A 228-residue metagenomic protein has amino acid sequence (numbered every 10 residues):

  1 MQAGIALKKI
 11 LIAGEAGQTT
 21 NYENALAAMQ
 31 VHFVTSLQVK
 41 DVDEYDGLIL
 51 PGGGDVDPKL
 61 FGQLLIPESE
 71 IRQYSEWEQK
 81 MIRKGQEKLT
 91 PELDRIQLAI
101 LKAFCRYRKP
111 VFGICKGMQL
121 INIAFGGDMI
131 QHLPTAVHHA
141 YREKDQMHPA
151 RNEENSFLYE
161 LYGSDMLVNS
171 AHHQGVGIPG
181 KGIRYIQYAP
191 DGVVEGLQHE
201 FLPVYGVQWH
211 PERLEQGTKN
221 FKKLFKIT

Functional and structural regions predicted by a protein language model:
M1-K116, N122-I130, P134-D165, H173 (+4 more regions): N-terminal beta1-alpha1 cap of cysteine-dependent amidohydrolase-like domains
S170: Short basic/aromatic active-site micro-motif
